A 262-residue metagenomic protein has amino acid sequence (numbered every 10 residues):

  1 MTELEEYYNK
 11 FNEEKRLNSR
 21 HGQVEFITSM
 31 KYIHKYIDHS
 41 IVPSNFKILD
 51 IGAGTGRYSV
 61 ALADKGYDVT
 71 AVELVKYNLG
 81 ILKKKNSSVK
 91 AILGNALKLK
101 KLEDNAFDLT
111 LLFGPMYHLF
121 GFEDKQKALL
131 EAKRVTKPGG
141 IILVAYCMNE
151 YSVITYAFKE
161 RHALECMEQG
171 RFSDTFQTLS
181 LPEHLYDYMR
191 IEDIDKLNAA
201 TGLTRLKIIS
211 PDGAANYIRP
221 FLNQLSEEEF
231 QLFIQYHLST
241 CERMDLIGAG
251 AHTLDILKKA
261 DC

Functional and structural regions predicted by a protein language model:
M1-P43, R57: Conserved class I S-adenosyl-L-methionine
N45-G52: Conserved class I S-adenosyl-L-methionine
G56-K98: Class I SAM-dependent methyltransferase SAM/SAH-binding core
K100-T110: A short acidic, Gly/Pro-enriched loop at the edge of an enzyme's catalytic core that lines a small-molecule cofactor
Q126-P138: A short glycine-rich, Lys/Arg-flanked "PGG" loop and its adjoining helix->strand segment in the class I
I142-G170: Conserved class I S-adenosyl-L-methionine
L185-G202, I208: Short alpha-helix
L206-C262: A C-terminal cap/extension of S-adenosyl-L-methionine-dependent methyltransferases that defines the acceptor-substrate
